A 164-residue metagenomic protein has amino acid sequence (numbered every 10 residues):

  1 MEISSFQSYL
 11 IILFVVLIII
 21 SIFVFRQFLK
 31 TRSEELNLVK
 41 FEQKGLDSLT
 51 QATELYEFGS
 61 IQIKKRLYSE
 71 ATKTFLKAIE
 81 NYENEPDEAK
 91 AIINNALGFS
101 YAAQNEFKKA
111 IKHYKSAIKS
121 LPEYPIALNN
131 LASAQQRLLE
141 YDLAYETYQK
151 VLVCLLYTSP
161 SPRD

Functional and structural regions predicted by a protein language model:
M1-L49: Long, contiguous interaction/recruitment modules in multidomain scaffold/adaptor proteins
L46, E80, I118-K119, V153: Conserved structural position within tetratricopeptide repeats
L55-F58, Q62, T74, I93-Y101 (+3 more regions): TPR/Sel1-like alpha-solenoid repeat signature
Y157-D164: Conserved small/polar residues in nucleotide/adenosyl-binding loops
